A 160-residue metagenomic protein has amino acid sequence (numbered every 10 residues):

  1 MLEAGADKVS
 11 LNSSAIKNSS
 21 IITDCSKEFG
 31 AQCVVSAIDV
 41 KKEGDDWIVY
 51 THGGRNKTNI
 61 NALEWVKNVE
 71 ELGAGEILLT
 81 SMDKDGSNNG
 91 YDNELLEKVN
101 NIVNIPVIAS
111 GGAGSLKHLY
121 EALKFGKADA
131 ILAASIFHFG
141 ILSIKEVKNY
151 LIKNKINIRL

Functional and structural regions predicted by a protein language model:
M1-G5, E94-I131: Catalytic cores of alpha/beta
L2-L79, D83-K84: Conserved anion-binding
K8-V35, D85-N100, S115-L119, F139-Y150: Active-site-adjacent beta->alpha loops and helix N-cap segments on the catalytic face of soluble alpha/beta enzymes
K27, A31, E71, N101-N104 (+2 more regions): Generic secondary-structure signature for well-ordered alpha-helical cores
T58-N59, N89, G112: A conditional alpha-helix N-cap/helix-loop micro-motif detector
K67-P106, K127: Internal alpha/beta core interface subdomains
A133, K148-L151, K155, R159: Binuclear metal-ion centers of metallo-dependent hydrolases, dominated by the metallo-beta-lactamase
